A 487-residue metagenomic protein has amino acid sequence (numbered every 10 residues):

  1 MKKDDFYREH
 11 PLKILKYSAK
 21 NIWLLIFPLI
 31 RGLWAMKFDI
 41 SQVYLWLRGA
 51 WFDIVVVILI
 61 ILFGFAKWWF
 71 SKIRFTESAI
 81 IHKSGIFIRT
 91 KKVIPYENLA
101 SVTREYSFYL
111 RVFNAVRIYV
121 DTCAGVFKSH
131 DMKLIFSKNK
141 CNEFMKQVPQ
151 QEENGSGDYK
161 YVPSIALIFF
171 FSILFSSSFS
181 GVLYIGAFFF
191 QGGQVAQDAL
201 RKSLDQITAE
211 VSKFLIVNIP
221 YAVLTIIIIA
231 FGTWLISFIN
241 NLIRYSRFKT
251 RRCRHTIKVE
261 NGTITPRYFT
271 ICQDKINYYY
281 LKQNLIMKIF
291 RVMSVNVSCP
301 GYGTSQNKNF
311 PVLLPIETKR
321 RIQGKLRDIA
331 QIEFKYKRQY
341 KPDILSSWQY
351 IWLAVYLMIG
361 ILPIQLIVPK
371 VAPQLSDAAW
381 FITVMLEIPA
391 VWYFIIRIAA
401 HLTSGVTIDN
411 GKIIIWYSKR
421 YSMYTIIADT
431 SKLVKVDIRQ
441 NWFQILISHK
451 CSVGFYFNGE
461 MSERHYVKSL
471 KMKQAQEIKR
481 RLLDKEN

Functional and structural regions predicted by a protein language model:
M1-N487: N-terminal basic, Ser/Thr-rich segments that initiate or prime the first beta/alpha elements at protein or domain
